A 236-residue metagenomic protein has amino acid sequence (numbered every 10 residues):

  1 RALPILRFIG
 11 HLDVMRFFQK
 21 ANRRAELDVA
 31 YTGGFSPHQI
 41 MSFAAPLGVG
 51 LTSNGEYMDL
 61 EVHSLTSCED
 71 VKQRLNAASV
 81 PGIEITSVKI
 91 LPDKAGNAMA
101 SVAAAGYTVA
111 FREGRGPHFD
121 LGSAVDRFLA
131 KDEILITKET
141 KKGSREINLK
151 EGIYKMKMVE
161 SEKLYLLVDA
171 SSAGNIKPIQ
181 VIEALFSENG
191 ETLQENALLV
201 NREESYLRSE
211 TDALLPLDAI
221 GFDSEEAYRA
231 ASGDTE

Functional and structural regions predicted by a protein language model:
F8, A130-E236: Core RNA-modification/binding signature centered on pseudouridine synthases
I9-H11, M15, R24: Extended, well-folded interaction surfaces typified by the phenylalanyl-tRNA synthetase beta subunit core
A30-V62: Short, charge-patterned binding micro-sites
N54-T108: Ordered, amphipathic secondary-structure segments that act as subunit-interaction surfaces in large macromolecular
H63-C68, G114-G116, S171: Helix N-cap motif at beta-to-alpha junctions
D70-S79, D120-L129, V181-I182: Short amphipathic alpha-helices in soluble, non-transmembrane regions that often serve as interface/regulatory elements
